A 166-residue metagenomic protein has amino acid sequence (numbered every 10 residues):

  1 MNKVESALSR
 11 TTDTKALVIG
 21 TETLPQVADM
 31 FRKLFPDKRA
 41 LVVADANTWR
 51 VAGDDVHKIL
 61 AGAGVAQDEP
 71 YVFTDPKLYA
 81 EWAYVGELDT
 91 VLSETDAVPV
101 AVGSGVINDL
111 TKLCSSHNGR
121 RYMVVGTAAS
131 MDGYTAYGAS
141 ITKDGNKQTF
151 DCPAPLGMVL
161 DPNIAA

Functional and structural regions predicted by a protein language model:
M1-V98: ATP/NTP phosphate-donor binding region
G20, A28, G103-G105, G133: Glycine-centered flexibility sites
L24, I107-D109, S130, Y137: Short, electropositive, low-hydrophobicity segments enriched in small/polar residues
V43-A44, G103, L160: Short beta-strand/turn micro-motifs composed of small residues that flank or help shape donor/cofactor-binding pockets
A52-D54, L110-K112, Y134-T135: Short glycine-/acidic-enriched loop or helix-start segments at secondary-structure transitions that form or flank
L92-A128: A short, small-residue-rich loop immediately preceding and capping a beta-strand
S116-A166: A glycine/threonine-rich phosphate-anchoring loop and its flanking beta-alpha core in nucleotide/phosphate-binding
